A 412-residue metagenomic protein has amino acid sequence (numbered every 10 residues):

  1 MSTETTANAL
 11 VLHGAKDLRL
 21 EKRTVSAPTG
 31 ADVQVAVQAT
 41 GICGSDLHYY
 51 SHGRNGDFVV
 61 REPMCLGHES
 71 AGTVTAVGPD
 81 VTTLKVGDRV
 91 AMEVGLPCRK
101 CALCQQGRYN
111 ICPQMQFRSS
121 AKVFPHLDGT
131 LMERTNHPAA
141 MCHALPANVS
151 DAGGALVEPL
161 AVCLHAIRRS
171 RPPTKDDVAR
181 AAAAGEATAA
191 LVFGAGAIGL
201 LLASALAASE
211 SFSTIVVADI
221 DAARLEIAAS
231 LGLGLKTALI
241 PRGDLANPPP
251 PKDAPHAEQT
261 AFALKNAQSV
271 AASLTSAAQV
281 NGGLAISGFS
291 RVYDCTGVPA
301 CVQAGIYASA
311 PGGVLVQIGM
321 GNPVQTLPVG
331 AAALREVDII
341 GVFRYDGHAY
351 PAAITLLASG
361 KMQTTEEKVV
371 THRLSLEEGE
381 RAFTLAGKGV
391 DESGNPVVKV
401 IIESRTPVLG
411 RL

Functional and structural regions predicted by a protein language model:
M1-S70, E133, H137, R405-L412: Short N-terminal strand-loop motif that marks the start of NAD(P)H/FAD-dependent oxidoreductase cofactor-binding domains
S2-T5, A9, V280-N281, Q303 (+2 more regions): C-terminal hydrophobic helical "lid"/dimerization subdomain of Rossmann-like NAD(P)H-dependent oxidoreductases
S26-T40, N55-Q105, P146-N148: Glycine-rich beta-strand-centered segment in the early N-terminal region that forms part of a ligand/cofactor-binding
V59, K100-A190: NAD(P)H dinucleotide-binding glycine-rich loop of Rossmann-like/cofactor-binding domains, especially the beta1-alpha1
P159, G194-G196, M320: Glycine-rich Rossmann-fold phosphate-binding loop(s) that bind the pyrophosphate of adenine dinucleotide cofactors
E186-A195, A207-A300: Adenosine-nucleotide cofactor-binding segment
G199-L200: N-terminal Rossmann-fold NAD(P) dinucleotide-binding loop
R242-L245, P249-A257, T296-T364, S404-L412: Glycine-rich phosphate-binding loop and adjacent beta-alpha segment of Rossmann(oid) nucleotide-cofactor-binding
